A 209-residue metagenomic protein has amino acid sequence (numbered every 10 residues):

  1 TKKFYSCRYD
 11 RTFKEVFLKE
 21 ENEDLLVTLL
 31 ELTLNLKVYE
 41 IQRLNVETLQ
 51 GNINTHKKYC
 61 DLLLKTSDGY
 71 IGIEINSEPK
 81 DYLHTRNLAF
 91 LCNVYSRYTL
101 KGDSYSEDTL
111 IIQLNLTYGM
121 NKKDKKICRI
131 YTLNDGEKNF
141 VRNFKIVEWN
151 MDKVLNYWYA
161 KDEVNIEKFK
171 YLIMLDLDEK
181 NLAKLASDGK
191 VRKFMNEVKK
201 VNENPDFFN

Functional and structural regions predicted by a protein language model:
T1-N209: Elongated, amphipathic alpha-helical interaction scaffolds
